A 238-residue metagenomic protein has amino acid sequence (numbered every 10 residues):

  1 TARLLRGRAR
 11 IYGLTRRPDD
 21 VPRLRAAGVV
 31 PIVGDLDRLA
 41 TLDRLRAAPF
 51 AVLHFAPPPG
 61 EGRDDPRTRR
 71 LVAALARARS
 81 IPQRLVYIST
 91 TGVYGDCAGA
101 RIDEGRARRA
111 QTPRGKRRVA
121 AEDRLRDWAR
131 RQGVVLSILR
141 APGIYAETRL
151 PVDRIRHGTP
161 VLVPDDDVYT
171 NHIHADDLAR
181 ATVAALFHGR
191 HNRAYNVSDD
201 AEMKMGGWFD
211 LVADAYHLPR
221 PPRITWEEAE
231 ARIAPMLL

Functional and structural regions predicted by a protein language model:
T1, A179-L237: Mid/C-terminal beta-alpha module of Rossmann-like enzyme folds, strongest in SDR-family dehydrogenases/epimerases
Y12-D19, D35-L36: N-terminal Rossmann-fold cofactor-binding loop
R25-P49: Conserved Rossmann-fold cofactor-binding substructure of NAD(P)-dependent oxidoreductases
L45-Y87, D123: NAD(P)-cofactor binding segment of oxidoreductase domains
V72-P113: Conserved Rossmann-fold NAD(P)-dependent oxidoreductase catalytic core, especially the SDR/UDP-sugar
A98-I138, V163: Catalytic helix-loop patch of NAD(P)-dependent Rossmann-fold dehydrogenases
A110-T112, P142-G143, D165-A175: Glycine-rich "substrate-gating" loop/helix at the edge of Rossmann-like oxidoreductase active sites
V119, Q132-V134, I144-H157, D176 (+2 more regions): Glycine/proline-rich active-site loop of Rossmann-fold NAD(P)-dependent oxidoreductases
